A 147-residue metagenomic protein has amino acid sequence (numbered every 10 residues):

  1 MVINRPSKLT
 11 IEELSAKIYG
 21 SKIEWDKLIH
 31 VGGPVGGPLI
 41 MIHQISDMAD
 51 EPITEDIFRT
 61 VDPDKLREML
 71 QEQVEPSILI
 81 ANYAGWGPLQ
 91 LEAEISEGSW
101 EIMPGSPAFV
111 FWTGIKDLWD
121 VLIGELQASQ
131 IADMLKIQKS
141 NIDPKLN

Functional and structural regions predicted by a protein language model:
M1-I80, A84-N147: A short aromatic-anchored loop/beta-hairpin motif
